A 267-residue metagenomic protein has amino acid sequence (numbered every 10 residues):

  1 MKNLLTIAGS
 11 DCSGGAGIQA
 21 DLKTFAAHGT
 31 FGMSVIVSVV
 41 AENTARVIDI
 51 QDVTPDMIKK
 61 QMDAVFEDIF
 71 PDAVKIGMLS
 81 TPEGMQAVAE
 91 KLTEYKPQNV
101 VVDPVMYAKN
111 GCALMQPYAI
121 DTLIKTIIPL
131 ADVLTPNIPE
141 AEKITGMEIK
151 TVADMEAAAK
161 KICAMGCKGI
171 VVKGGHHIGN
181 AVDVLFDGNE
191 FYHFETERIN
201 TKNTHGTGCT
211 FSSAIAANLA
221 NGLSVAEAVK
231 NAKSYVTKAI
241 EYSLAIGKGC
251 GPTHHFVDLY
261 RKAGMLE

Functional and structural regions predicted by a protein language model:
K2-T6, A26-K109: Conserved N-terminal subdomain of the carbohydrate kinase-like
I7-S13, F191-H205: Short pre-catalytic strand/loop immediately N-terminal to key active-site residues, enriched for Gly-Thr
G14-T30: N-terminal basic/disordered segments at the start of proteins
Q19, E142-K143, T201-V225: Short, small-residue alpha-helix embedded
G29-M33, F191-Y192, N218-A232: Phosphate-handling active-site elements
D52, A226-E267: Charged C-terminal helix
P117-F191: Conserved phosphate/ATP/ADP-binding segment of small-molecule kinases
